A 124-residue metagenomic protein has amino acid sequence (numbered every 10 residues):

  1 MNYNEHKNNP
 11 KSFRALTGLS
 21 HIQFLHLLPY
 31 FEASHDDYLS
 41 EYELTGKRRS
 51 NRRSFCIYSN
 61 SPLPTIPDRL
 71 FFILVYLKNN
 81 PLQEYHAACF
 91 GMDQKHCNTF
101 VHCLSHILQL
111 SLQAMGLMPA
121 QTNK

Functional and structural regions predicted by a protein language model:
M1-K124: Short alpha-helical elements
